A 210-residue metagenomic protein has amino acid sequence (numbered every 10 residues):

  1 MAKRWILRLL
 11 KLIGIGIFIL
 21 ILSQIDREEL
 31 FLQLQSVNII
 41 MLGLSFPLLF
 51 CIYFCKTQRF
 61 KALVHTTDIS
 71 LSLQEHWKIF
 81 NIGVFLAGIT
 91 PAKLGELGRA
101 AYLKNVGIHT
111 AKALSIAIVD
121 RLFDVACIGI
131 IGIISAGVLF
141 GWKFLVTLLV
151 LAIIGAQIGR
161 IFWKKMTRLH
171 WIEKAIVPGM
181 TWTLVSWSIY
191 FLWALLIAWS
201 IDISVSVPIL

Functional and structural regions predicted by a protein language model:
M1, G16, F46-L49, L86 (+2 more regions): Residue-level detector of transmembrane insertion/anchoring sites
M1-N81, S135-L210: Predominantly cytoplasmic-facing regulatory/coupling regions of multi-pass membrane proteins
R8, Y53, K93, A117-R121: Hydrophobic transmembrane-helix microenvironments that flank and shape a buried ionizable site
T66, G88-I89, V106, S200: Alpha-helical structural context
L73-K78, E96-L97, G107-R121: Membrane-interface alpha-helices at helix entry/exit sites of multi-pass transporters
W77-N105: Extended non-transmembrane interhelical loops and adjacent amphipathic helices of multipass membrane proteins
I82, L86-T90, A111-I133: Membrane-embedded alpha-helical segments of transport systems, primarily multispan ion/solute transporters
